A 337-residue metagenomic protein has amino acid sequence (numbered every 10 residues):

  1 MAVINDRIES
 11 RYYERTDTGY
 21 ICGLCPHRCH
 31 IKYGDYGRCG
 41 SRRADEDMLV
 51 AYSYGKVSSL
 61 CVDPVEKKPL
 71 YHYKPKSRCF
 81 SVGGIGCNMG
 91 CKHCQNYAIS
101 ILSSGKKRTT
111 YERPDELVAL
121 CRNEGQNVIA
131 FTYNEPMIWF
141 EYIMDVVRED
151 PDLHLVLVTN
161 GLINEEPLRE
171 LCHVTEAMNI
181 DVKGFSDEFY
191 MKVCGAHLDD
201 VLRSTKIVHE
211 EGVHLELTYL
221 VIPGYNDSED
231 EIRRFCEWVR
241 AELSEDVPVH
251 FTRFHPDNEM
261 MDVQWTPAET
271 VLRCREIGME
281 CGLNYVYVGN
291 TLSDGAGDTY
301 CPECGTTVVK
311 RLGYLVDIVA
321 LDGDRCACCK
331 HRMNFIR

Functional and structural regions predicted by a protein language model:
M1-Y33, Y225-R337: Auxiliary Fe-S-binding modules of radical SAM enzymes
A2-C22, P26-G84, Y97-I101, G297 (+2 more regions): N-terminal [4Fe-4S]-dependent radical SAM core
D35, C87, S186: A generic "binding-loop/recognition-motif" signal
R43-A177: Conserved Radical SAM active-site core
C94, Y133, N160, L220 (+2 more regions): Proline- and acidic/polar-enriched loop/turn elements at helix boundaries
S104, F131, V158, L217-T218 (+3 more regions): Residue-level detector of family-conserved "landmark" positions at structurally sensitive sites
R113-E269: Conserved AdoMet/S-adenosylmethionine-binding subsite of the radical SAM
